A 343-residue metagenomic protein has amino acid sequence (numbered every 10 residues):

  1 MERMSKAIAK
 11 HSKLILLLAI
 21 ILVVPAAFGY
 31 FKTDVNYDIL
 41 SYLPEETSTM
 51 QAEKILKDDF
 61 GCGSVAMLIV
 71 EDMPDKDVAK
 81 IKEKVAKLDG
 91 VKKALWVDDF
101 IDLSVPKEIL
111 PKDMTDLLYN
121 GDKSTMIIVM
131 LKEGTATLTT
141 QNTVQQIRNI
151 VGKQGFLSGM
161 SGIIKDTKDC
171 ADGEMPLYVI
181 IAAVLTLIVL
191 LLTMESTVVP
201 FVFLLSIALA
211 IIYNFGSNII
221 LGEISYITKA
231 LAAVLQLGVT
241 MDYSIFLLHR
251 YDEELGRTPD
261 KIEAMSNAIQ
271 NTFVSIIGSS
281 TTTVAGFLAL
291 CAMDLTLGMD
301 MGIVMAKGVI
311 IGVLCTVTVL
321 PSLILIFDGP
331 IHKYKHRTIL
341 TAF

Functional and structural regions predicted by a protein language model:
M1-V35, K132-F343: Membrane-embedded transmembrane helical bundles of large multi-pass transporters/channels
S12, F60, A86-L95, G155 (+1 more regions): Structural motif
Y30-I69, V105-N120, T135-T139, F343: Solvent-exposed, non-transmembrane loop/terminal regulatory segments of multi-pass membrane proteins
E46, M50, K76-M130, D166-D169: Extracytoplasmic
K54, E83, Q145: Active-site phosphate/pyrophosphate- and oxyanion-stabilizing loops and adjacent acidic/basic residues in soluble
G61-G63, P74, G90, N149-F156: Short glycine/proline-enriched coil/turn segments at helix->beta-strand junctions
V65-E71, T125-M130: Active-site-flanking beta-strand signature of metal-NTP-handling nucleotidyl enzymes and homologous cyclase-like
